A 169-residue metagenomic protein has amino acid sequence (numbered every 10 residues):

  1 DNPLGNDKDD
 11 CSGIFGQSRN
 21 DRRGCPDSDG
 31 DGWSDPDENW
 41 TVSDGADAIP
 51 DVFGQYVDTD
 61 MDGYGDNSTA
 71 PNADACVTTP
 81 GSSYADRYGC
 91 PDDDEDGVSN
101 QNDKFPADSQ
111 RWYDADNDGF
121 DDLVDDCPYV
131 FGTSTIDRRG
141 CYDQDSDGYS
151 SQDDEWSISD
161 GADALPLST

Functional and structural regions predicted by a protein language model:
D1-T169: Extracellular calcium-associated, cysteine-rich motifs in secreted modular proteins
